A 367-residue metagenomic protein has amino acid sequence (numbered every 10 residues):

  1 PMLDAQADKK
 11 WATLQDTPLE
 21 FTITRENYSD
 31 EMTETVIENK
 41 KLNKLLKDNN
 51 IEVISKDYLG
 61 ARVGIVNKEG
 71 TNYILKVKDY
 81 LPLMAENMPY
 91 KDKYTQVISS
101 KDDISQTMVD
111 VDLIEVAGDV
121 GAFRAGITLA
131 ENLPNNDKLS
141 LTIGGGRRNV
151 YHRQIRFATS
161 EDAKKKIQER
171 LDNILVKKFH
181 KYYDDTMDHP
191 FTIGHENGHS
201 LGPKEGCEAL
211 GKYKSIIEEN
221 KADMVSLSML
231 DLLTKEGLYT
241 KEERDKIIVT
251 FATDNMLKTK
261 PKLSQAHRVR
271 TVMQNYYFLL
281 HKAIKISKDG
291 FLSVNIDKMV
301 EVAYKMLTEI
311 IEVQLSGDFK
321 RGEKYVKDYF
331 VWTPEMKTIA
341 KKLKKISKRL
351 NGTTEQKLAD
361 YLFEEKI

Functional and structural regions predicted by a protein language model:
M2-V176, D184: Contiguous, non-catalytic segments that form substrate-binding/exosite surfaces or channel walls
Q6, A85-M88, N197, L201 (+2 more regions): Sec/Tat-exported extracytoplasmic proteins
A12-L14, Q96-S100, A209-G211, K235-T250: Short, glycine/acidic-rich hinge or "gate" loops at secondary-structure transitions that mediate conformational
L46, S55-D57, K76-K78, S99-K101 (+1 more regions): Extended, compositionally biased alpha-helical segments that mediate assembly or anchoring
K177-D188, A209-N220, T240-E243: Alpha-helix capping and helix-loop boundary segments enriched in small/acidic/polar residues
P190-C207, A222, L227: Active-site recognition of the HExxH zinc-binding catalytic motif
S215-L232: An active-site-proximal "capping" alpha-helix that borders the catalytic cofactor pocket
L227-W332: Long, well-structured alpha-helical subdomains associated with metal-dependent extracellular/ecto-lumenal hydrolases
